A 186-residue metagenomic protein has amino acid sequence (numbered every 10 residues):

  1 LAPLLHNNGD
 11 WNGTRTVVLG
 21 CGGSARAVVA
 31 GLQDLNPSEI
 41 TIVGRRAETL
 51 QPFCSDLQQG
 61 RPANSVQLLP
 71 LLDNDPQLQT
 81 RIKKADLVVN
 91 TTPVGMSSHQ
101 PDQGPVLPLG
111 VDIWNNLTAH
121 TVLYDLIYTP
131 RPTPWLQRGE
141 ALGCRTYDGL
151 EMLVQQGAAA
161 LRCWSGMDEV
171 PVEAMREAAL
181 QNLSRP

Functional and structural regions predicted by a protein language model:
L1, G9-Q33: Glycine-rich adenosine-cofactor-binding loop
L5-W11, W114-N116: Glycine-rich helix-loop-beta junction characteristic of Rossmann-like nucleotide cofactor-binding loops
G13, H120-V122, L126-P186: Adenosine-phosphate binding glycine-rich loop
C21, G44-R45, Y128: Cofactor-binding loop segments of dinucleotide-utilizing enzymes, especially the Rossmann-like FAD- and NAD(P)+-binding
Q33-E39, A141-R145: Conserved S-adenosyl-L-methionine
P37-R61: NAD(P)-binding Rossmann-fold cofactor-contacting core
V66-T146: Rossmann-like adenosine-cofactor binding region
